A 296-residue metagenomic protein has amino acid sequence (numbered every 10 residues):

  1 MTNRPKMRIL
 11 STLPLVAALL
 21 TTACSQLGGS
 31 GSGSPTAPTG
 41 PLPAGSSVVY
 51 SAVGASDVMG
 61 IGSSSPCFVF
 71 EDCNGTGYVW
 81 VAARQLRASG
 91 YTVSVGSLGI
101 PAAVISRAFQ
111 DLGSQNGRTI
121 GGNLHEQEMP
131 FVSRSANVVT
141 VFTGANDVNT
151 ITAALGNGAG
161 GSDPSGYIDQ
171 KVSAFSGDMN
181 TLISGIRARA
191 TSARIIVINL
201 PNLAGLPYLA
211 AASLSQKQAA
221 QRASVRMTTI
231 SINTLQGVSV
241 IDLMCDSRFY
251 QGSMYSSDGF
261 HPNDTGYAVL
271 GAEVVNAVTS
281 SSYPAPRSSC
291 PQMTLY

Functional and structural regions predicted by a protein language model:
M1-T22: Sec-dependent bacterial lipoprotein signal peptides
T21-S46, S282-L295: Bacterial Sec-dependent N-terminal signal peptides
T39-A44, G121-S135, S184-R189, S281-P284: Surface-exposed acidic, glycine-flexible loop patches that form ligand/cofactor-binding and adhesion interfaces
V49-G60, S94-G99, N137-T143, D147-T150 (+3 more regions): Structural recognition of the beta-strand scaffold that forms the well-ordered cores of secreted hydrolase catalytic
A52, G77, V81, Y167-T181 (+6 more regions): Extracytoplasmic/secreted proteins, especially bacterial periplasmic and envelope-associated proteins
I61-G177: Conserved SGNH/GDSL esterase-like catalytic core that processes O-acyl groups on lipids and polysaccharides
A83-Y91, T181-V197, R226-D242: A structural motif corresponding to the C-terminal end of an alpha-helix and its immediate exit/capping segment
L200-Y296: Catalytic His-Asp segment of secreted/periplasmic serine-dependent ester chemistry enzymes
